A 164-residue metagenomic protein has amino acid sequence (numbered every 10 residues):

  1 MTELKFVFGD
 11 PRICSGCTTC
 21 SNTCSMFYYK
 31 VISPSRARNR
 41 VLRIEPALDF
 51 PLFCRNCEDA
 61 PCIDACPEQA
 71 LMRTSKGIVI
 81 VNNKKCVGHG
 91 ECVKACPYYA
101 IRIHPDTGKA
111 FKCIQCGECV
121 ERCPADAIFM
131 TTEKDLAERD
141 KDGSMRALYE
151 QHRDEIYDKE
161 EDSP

Functional and structural regions predicted by a protein language model:
M1-K5, K30-R38, L42-D64, N83-P164: Flanking helices and flexible, charged tails adjoining ferredoxin-like Fe-S electron-transfer domains in multi-subunit
L4-C14: Immediate flanking context of iron-sulfur cluster ligation sites
I13, S25-F27, P46-A47: N-terminal pre-ligand scaffold of iron-sulfur
S15-T18, G117: Conserved active-site region of classical short-chain dehydrogenase/reductase
C17-S21, P124: Conserved long hydrophobic alpha-helices within structured protein cores
C20-V31: Core segments of cupin and vicinal oxygen chelate
E58-V79: Ordered, amphipathic secondary-structure segments that act as subunit-interaction surfaces in large macromolecular
